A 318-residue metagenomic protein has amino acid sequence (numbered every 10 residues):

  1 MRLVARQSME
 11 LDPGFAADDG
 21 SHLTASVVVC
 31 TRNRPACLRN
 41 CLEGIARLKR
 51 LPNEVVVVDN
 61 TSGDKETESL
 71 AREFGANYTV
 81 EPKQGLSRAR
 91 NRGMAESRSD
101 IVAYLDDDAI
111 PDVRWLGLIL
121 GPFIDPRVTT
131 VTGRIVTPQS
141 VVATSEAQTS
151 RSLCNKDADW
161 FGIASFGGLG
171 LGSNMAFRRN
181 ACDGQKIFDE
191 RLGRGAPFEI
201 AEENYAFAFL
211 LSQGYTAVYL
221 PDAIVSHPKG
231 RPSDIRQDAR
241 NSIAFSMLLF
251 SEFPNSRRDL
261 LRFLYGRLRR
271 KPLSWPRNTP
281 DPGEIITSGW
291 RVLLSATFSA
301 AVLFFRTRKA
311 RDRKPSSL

Functional and structural regions predicted by a protein language model:
M1-A46: N-proximal low-complexity "stem/linker" segments adjacent to membrane-targeting elements
G44, L51, V57-T67, A109-I110: A conserved acidic beta->alpha catalytic loop
E66-E68, E81-S97: Glycine-rich, basic loop-to-helix element that forms the pyrophosphate-binding segment of sugar-nucleotide handling
V102: Short aromatic/hydrophobic "clamp" motif used to bind/position activated sugar donors
R114-E146: Conserved donor NDP-sugar-binding/catalytic core segment of glycosyltransferases
G133, T149-G168: Short, flexible, basic/aromatic active-site loop/helix in glycosyltransferases
G170-F177, A181, Q185-K186, R191-P221: A short, conserved alpha-helix in the catalytic core of glycosyltransferases
Q237-F245, S251-L318: Non-catalytic, C-terminal membrane-associated alpha-helical segments of glycosyltransferases
